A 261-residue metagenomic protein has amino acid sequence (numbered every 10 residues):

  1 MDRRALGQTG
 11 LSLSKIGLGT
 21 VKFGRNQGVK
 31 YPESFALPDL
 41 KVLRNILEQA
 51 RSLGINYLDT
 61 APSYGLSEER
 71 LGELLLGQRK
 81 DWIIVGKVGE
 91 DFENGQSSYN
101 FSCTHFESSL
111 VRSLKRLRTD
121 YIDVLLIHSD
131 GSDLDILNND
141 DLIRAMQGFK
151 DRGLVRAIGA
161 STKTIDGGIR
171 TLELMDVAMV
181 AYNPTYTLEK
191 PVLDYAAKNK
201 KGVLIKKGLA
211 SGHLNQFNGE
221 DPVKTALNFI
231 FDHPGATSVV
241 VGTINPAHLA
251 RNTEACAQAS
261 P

Functional and structural regions predicted by a protein language model:
M1-W82: N-terminal binding-site loop/beta-alpha segment at the start of enzyme catalytic domains that lines or forms
R3, L40, S129-P261: Beta/alpha (TIM)-barrel catalytic core signal, keyed to glycine-rich beta->alpha loops juxtaposed to Asp/Glu that bind
L6, L18, A50, L58 (+8 more regions): Conserved, mostly hydrophobic/aromatic
Q8-S12, G72-I83, L114-D120, L172-E173 (+1 more regions): Acidic (Asp/Glu)-rich catalytic clusters
F23-K41, F92-E107, D133-L134, N215-E220: Active-site mouth loops of central-metabolism enzymes
E33-A50, F101-R118, S161-R170, D221-F229: Short, acidic/polar
E69-K87, I143-G153: Alpha-helix-loop-beta-strand connector modules within alpha/beta enzyme cores
L114-L134: Active-site groove signature of glycoside hydrolases
